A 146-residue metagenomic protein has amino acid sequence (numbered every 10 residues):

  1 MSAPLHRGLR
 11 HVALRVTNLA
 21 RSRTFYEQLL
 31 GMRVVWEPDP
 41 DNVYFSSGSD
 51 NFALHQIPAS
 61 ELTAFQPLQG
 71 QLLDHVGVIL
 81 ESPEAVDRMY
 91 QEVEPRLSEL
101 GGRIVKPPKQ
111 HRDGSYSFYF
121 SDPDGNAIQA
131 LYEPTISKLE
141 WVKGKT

Functional and structural regions predicted by a protein language model:
M1-A20, V76, P134-T146: N-terminal beta-strand motif that seeds the catalytic metal site of vicinal oxygen chelate
S2-H6, Q66-Q71: Short, flexible turn/loop "capping" segments at secondary-structure junctions
R10, G31, P40-D41, D74 (+2 more regions): Residue-level marker for the onset of beta-strands and adjacent loop->beta junctions in well-ordered domains
V16-A20, V76-P123: Vicinal oxygen chelate
A20-R33: Amphipathic alpha-helical segments
R33-G70, A127-Y132: Conserved short beta-strand elements that form part of the metal-binding/catalytic scaffold of enzyme active sites
A59-F65, K106, S137-E140: A short, acidic/glycine-rich surface segment
H111-R112, L131-S137: Short beta->alpha transition motifs characteristic of CBS
